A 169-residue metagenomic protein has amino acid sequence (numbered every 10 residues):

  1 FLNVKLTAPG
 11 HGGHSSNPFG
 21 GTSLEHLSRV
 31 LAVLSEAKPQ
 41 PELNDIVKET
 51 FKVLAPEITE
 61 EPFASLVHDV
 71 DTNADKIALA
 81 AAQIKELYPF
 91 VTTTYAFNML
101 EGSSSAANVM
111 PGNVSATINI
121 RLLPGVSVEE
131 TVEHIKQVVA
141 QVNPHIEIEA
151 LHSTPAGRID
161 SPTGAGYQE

Functional and structural regions predicted by a protein language model:
F1-N3, S15-L100, V109, P124-H145: Acidic-enriched catalytic cores of C-N bond-cleaving enzymes acting on peptides and small amides
L6-A8, A116-R121: Short, hydrophobic beta-strand segments
T7-S15: Flexible glycine/proline-enriched surface loops and loop-helix/loop-strand junctions
F97, P162-E169: Glycine-rich, small-residue loops and helix-cap segments that act as flexible hinges at active-site edges
L100, G112, S153: Zn-dependent metallopeptidase/amidohydrolase metal-coordination segment
G102-S104: Alpha-helical scaffolding within the catalytic cores of extracellular/periplasmic polymer-degrading hydrolases
N108-V114: Short, flexible turn/loop "capping" segments at secondary-structure junctions
R121, E149-G164: A short beta-alpha structural unit
